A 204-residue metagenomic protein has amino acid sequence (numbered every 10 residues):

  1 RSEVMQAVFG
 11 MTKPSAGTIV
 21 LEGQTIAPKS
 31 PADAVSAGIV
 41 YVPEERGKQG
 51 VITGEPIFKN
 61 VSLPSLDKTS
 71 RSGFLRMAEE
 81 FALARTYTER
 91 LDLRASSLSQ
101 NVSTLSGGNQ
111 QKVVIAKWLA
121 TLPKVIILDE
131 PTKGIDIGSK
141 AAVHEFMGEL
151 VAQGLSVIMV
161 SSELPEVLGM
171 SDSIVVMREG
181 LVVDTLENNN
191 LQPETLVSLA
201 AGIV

Functional and structural regions predicted by a protein language model:
R1-V204: Glycine-rich phosphate-binding loops of nucleotide-dependent enzymes
